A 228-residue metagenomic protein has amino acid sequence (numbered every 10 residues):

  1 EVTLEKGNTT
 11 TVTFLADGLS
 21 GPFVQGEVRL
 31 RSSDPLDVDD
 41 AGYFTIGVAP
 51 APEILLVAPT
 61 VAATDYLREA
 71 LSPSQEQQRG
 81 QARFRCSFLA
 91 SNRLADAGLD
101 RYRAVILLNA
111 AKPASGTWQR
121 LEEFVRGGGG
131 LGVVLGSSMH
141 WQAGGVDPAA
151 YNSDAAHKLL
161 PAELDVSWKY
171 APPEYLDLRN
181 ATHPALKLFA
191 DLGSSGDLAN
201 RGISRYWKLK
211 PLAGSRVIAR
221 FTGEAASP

Functional and structural regions predicted by a protein language model:
E1-P228: N-linked glycosylation sequons
